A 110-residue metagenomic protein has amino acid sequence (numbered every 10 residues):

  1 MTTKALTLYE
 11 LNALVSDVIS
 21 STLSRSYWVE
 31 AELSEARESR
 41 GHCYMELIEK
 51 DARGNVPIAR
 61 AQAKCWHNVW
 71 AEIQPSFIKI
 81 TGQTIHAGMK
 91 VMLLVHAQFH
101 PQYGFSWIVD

Functional and structural regions predicted by a protein language model:
M1-D110: Acidic, two-metal ion nucleic-acid-processing modules in DNA metabolism proteins
